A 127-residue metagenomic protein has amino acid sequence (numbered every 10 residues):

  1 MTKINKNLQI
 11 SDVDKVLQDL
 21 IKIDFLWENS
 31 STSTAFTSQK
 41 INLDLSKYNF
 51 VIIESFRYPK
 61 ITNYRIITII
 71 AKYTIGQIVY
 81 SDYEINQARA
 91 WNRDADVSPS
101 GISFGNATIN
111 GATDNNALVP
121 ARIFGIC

Functional and structural regions predicted by a protein language model:
I4-A35: Glycine-rich, low-complexity segments
W27-Y48, Y58-R65: Surface-exposed ligand/attachment interfaces on beta-rich extracellular proteins
K40-K47, I70-T74, C127: Extracellular and analogous surface-interaction loops
L43, I70-K72, R89-G101: Short, exposed beta-strand/loop patches in secreted or surface proteins that constitute
S46-K47, V51, V97-G111: Noncatalytic modules at the cell exterior or secretory-pathway interfaces, chiefly beta-strand-rich lectin/adhesion
I52-N63, T108, I126-C127: Short, flexible beta-strand-to-coil junctions
Y58, R65, A71-W91: Terminal beta-strand-rich extracellular "head" domains that mediate receptor/glycan or other ligand binding
T108-C127: Short, structured beta-strand segments at or near domain termini in extracellular proteins/domains
